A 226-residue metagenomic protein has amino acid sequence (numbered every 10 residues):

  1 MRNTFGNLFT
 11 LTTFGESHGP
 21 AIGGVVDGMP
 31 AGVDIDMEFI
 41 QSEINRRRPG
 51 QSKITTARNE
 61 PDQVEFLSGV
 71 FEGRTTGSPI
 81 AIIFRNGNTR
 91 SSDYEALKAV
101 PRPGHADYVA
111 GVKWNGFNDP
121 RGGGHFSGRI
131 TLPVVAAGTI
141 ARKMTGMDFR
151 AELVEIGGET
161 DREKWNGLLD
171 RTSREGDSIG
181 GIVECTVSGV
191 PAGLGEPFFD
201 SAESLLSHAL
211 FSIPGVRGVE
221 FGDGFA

Functional and structural regions predicted by a protein language model:
M1-G6, G15-H18, R58, E72-T76 (+5 more regions): Solvent-exposed alpha-helices and their adjacent loops that cap or buttress functional pockets in soluble metabolic
M1-R58: N-terminal, positively charged regions that mediate nucleic acid binding
F9-P30, R129-A141, F199, F211-P214 (+1 more regions): Conserved phosphate/anionic-ligand binding catalytic regions in large, soluble enzymes, centered on
T10-G15, I22-D27, I80-I82, A110 (+1 more regions): Short beta-strand elements
F14-P20, E175-A226: Glycine-rich anion/phosphate-binding loop at the beta-strand->alpha-helix junction
E43-P103, D107-V109: Glycine-rich, N-terminal phosphate-binding loop and its surrounding beta-alpha-beta segment
I44-S52, F84, N88-R90, V112 (+6 more regions): Structural signal for hydrophobic packing residues in well-ordered secondary-structure cores of soluble enzyme domains
V112-F198: Glycine-rich, mobile lid/loop segments that gate access to catalytic sites or pores
